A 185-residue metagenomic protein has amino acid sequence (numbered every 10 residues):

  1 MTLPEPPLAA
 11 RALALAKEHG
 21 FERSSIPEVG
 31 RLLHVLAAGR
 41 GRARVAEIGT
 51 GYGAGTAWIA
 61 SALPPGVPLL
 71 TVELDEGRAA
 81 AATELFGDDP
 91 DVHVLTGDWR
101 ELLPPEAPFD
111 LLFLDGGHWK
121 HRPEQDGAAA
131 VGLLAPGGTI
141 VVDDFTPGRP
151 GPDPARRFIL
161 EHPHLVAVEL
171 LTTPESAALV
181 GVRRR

Functional and structural regions predicted by a protein language model:
M1-L111, H118-R185: A short alpha-helical cap/connector motif
